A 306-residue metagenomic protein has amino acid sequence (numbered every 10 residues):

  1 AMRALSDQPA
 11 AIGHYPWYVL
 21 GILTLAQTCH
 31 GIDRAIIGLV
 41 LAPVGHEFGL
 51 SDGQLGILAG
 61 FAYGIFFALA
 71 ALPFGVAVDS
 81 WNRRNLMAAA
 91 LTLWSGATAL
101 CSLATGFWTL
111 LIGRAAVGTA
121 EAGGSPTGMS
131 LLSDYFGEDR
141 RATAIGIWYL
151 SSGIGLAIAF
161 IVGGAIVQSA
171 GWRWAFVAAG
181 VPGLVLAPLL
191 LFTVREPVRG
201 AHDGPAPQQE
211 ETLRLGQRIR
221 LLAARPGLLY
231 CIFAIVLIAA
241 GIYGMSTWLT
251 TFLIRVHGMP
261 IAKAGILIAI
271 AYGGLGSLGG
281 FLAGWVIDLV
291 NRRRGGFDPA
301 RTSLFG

Functional and structural regions predicted by a protein language model:
L5-I12, A201-I232, V256: Juxtamembrane intracellular "pre-TM" segments in multi-pass secondary transporters
G38, P226-Y272, G276-F281: Extracytoplasmic gate region of multi-pass secondary transporters
V40-L69: Extracellular/periplasmic helix-loop-helix junction of adjacent transmembrane segments in MFS-like secondary
G49, N82, L103-T109, G137: Helix-breaking motifs and short loop linkers at transmembrane-helix boundaries and internal kinks in secondary membrane
G60-F74, I270-A283: Central cavity-lining transmembrane alpha-helices of secondary-active solute carriers, predominantly the Major
L69-T105: Conserved MFS/SLC helix-loop-helix module at the cytosolic interface between two early adjacent transmembrane helices
G113-G153: Cytoplasmic helix-loop-helix junction between adjacent transmembrane helices in 12-TM secondary transporters
W148-E196: Helix-loop-helix hairpin linking two adjacent transmembrane segments in secondary transporters
